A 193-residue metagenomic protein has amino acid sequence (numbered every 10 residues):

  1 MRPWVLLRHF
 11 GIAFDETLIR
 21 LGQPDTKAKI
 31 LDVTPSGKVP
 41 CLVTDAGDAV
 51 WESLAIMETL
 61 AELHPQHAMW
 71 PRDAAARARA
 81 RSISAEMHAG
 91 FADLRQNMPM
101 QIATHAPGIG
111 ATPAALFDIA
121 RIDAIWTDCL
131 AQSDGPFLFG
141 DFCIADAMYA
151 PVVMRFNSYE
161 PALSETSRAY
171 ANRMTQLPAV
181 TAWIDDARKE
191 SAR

Functional and structural regions predicted by a protein language model:
M1-G110: GST-like domain detector, emphasizing the conserved glutathione-binding G-site in the N-terminal thioredoxin-like
D15, K38, S164, A182-W183: A local structural micro-motif
A61, V152-V153, I184: Active-site-flanking alpha-helical
L63, I83, Y159, D186-A187: Residue-level signal for well-ordered alpha-helical positions
H67-R72, R95-N97, G135-F139, T181-D186: Short, hydrophobic secondary-structure boundary micro-motifs
M87-Q176: GST-like fold's C-terminal all-alpha helical module
T166-R193: Long hydrophobic alpha-helical segments typical of transmembrane helices together with their membrane-interfacial
